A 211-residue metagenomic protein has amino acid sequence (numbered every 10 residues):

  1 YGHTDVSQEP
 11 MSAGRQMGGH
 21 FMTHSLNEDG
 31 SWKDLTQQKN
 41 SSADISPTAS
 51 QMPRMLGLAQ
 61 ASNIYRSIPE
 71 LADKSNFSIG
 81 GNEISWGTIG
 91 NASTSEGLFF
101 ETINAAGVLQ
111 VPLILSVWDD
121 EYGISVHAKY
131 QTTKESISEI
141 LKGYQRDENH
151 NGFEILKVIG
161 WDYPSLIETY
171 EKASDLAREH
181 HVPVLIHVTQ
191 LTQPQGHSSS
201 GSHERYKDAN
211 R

Functional and structural regions predicted by a protein language model:
Y1-V111, S116, H127-Q145, H150: Cofactor-binding active-site loop characterized by glycine-rich and histidine/acidic residues
A92-G97, W161-E171: Active-site glycine- and acidic-residue-rich loops that bind and position anionic ligands or nucleotide-like cofactors
G97-E101, D119, S125-Y130, E168 (+1 more regions): Short acidic, glycine/serine/threonine-rich loops at helix termini
A105, L115-E121, E168, K172-E179: Active-site cavity-forming subdomains of large catalytic enzyme subunits
P112, E154, P183: Residue-level detector of anion-binding/catalytic polar loops
S116-V117, L156-I159, L185-T189: Short, conserved beta-strand edge motifs with alternating hydrophobic and charged residues
D120-A128, N151-I159, G201-R211: Short beta-alpha connecting loops at secondary-structure transitions that line or flank enzyme active sites
Y170, D175-R211: Glycine/aspartate-rich loop-and-adjacent alpha/beta segment that forms the canonical ThDP
